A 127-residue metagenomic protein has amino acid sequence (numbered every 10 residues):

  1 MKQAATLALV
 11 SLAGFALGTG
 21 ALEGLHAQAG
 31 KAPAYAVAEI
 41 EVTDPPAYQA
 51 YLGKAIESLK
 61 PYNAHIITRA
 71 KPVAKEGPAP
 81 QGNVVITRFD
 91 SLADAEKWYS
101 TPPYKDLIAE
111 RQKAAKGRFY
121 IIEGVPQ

Functional and structural regions predicted by a protein language model:
Q3-A5, G14-S100, E123-Q127: Short S/T/G/P-rich N-terminal loop/turn motif that feeds into the first structured element of a domain
S58, E110-K113: Short, conserved catalytic or adaptor-binding loops enriched in Gly and charged residues
N63, P103, A115-F119: Secondary-structure boundary/capping signal
E96-K97, A109-R111: Short, exposed beta-strand-loop hairpins at the edges of beta-sheets in extracellular/periplasmic proteins
P103-A109: A common structural junction motif
Q112-Q127: C-terminal end-helix/capping segment
